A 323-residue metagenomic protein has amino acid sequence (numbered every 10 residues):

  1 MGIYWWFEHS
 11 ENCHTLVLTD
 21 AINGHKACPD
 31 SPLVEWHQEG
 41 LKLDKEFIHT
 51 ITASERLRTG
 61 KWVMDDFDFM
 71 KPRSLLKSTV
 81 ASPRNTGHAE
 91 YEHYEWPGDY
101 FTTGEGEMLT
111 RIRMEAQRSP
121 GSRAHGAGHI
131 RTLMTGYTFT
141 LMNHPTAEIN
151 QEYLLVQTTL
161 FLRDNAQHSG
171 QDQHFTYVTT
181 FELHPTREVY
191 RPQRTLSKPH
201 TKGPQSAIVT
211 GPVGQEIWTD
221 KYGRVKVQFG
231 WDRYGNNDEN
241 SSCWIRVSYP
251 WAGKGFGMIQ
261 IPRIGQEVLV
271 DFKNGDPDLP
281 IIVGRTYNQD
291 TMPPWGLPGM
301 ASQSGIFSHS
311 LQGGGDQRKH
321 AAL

Functional and structural regions predicted by a protein language model:
M1-L323: Amphipathic alpha-helical and helix-coil boundary elements used as assembly and membrane-proximal scaffolds
